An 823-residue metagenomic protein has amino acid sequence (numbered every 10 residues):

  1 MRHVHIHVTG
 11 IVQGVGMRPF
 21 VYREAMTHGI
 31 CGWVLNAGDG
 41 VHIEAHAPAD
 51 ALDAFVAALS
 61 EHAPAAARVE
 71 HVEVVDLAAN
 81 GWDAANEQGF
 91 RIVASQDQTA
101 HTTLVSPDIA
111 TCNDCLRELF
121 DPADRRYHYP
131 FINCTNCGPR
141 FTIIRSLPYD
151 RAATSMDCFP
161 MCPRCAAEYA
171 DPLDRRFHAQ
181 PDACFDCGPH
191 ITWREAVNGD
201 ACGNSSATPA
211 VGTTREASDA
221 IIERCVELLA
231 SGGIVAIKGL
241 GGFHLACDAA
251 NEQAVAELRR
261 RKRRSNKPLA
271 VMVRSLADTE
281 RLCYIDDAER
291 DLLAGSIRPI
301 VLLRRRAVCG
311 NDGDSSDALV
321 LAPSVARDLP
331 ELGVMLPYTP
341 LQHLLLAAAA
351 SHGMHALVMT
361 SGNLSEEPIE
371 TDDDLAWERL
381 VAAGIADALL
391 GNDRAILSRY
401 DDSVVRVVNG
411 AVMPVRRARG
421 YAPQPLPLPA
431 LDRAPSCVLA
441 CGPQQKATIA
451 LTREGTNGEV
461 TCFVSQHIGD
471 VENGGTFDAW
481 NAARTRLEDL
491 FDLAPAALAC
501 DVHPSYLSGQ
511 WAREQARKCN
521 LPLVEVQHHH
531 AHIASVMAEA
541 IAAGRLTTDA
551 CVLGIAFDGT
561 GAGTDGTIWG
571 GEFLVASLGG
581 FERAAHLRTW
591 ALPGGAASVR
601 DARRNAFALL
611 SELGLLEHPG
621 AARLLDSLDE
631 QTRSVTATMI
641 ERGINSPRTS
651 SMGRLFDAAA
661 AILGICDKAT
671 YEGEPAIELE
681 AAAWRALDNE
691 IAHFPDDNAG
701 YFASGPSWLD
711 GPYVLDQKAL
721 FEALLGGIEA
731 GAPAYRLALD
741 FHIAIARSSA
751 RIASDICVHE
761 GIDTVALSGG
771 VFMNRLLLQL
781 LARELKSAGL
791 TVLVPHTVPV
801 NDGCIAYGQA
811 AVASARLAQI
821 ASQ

Functional and structural regions predicted by a protein language model:
M1-P181, F185, P189-T192: Intrinsically disordered, low-complexity, mixed-charge
H62, E168, R176, A349-A350 (+3 more regions): Internal gly/pro-rich beta-alpha loop/helix module that stabilizes soluble enzyme cofactors or their anionic handles
D76, G242-A307: A phosphate-binding glycine/aspartate-rich beta-alpha loop in the early core of alpha/beta enzymes
G188-H190, P443-R486, A608-I762, L776-R783: A contiguous, well-structured pocket-lining segment that forms one wall/lid of small-molecule binding clefts in soluble
A236, D492-S505, L523-V524, E760-V771: Short glycine-rich phosphate-binding loop at a beta-alpha junction
R281-I285, L344, I369-A376, D402-S403 (+2 more regions): Conserved phosphate-binding catalytic cores of ATP/NTP-utilizing and phosphoryl-transfer enzymes
D501, N520-H532, D763-S768, R775 (+1 more regions): Conserved phosphate-binding/catalytic loops in two-lobed NTP-binding clefts
M537-A542, L546-L609, L616-G620, E641 (+4 more regions): Active-site histidine-anchored catalytic micro-motif
